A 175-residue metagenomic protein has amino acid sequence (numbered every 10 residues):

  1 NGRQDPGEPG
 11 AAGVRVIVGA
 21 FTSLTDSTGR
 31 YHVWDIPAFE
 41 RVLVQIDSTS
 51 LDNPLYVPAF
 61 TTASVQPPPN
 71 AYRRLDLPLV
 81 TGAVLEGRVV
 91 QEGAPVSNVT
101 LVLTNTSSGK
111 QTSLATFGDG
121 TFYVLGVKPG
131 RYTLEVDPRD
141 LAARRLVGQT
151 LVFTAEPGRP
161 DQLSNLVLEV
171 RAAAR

Functional and structural regions predicted by a protein language model:
N1-A11, G87-V99: Structural motif
Q4-P6, G10, I17-R30, T106-T121: Short, acidic Ser/Thr/Gly-rich low-complexity loop/linker segments typical of extracellular and cell-surface proteins
A11, H32-L43, D47-S50, D119-L141: Short Pro-Gly-centered beta-turn/loop motif in secreted/extracellular proteins
V14-V16, V99-N105, L134: Hydrophobic beta-strand segments
L24-D26, P37, P68-N70, P78-G82 (+4 more regions): Surface-exposed coil/turn segments at beta-strand junctions on protein surfaces, enriched
I46, T81-Q91: Beta-strand-rich structural segments
S50-R73, R139-N165: Structured interaction patches on ligand/partner-binding surfaces of diverse proteins
P68-A83, N165-R175: Conserved "repeat-terminator" motif of extracellular CCP/Sushi domains
